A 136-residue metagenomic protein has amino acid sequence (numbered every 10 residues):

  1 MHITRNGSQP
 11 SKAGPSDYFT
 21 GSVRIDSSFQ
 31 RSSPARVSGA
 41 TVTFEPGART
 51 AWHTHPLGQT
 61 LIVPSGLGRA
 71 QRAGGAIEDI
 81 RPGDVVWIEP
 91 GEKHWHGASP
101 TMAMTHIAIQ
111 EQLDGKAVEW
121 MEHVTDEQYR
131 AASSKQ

Functional and structural regions predicted by a protein language model:
M1-V37, A117-Q136: A short, N-terminal "cap"/entry segment at the start of jelly-roll beta-barrel domains of the cupin/DSBH fold
R24-S27, S38-H55, P90: Conserved short histidine dyad/triad with adjacent acidic residue
Q30, T54, I62, P82 (+1 more regions): Conserved strand-loop elements at the edges of beta-sheets that form or border functional pockets
T41-E45, T54-A70, I109-E111: Short, conserved beta-strand element in jelly-roll/cupin
T50-W52, A70-Q71, I88, K93-P100: Short beta-strand His + acidic residue motifs that chelate non-heme Fe in jelly-roll/DSBH and cupin folds
T60, W87, T101-W120: A short hydrophobic beta-strand segment most commonly corresponding to one strand of the jelly-roll/cupin
G74-P90: Short acidic-glycine-tyrosine-enriched beta hairpin
